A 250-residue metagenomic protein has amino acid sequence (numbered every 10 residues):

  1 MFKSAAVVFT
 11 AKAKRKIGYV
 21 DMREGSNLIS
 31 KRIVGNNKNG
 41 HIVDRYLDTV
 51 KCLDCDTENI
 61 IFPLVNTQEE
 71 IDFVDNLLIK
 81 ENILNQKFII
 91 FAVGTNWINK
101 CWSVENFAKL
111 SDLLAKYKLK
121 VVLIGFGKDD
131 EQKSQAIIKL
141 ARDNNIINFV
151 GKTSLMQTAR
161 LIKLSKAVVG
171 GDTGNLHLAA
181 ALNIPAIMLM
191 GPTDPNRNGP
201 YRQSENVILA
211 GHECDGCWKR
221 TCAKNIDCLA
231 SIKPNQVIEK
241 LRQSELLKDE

Functional and structural regions predicted by a protein language model:
M1-E250: Catalytic machinery of carbohydrate-active enzymes, primarily nucleotide-sugar-dependent glycosyltransferases
